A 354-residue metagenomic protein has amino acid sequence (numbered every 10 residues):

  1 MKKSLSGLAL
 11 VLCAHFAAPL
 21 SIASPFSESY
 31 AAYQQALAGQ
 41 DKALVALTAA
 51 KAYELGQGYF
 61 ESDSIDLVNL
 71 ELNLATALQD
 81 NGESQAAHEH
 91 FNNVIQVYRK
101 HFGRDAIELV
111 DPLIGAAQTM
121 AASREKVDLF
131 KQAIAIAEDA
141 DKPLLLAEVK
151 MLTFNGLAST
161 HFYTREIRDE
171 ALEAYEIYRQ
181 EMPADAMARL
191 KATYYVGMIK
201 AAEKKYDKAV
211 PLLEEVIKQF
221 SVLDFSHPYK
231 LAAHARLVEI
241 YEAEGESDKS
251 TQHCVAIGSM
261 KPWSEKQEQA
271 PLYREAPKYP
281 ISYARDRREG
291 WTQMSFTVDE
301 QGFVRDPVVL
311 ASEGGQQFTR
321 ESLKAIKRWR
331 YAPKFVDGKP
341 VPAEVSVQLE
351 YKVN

Functional and structural regions predicted by a protein language model:
S21-N69: N-terminal leader/linker segments that initiate helical-solenoid repeat arrays
A36, E71, L78, L113 (+7 more regions): Residue at a conserved register position within TPR or TPR-like alpha-solenoid repeats
F60-V68, F102-V110, A140-A147, M182-R189 (+1 more regions): Helix N-cap/loop-to-helix boundary motif
E242-R285, A311, K324-K327: Acidic, low-complexity proline/glycine/alanine-rich linker and hinge segments
D299-F335: A short, well-structured alpha-helical segment
L323-N354: Short, positively biased Gly/Pro-containing turn/loop motifs at secondary-structure boundaries
